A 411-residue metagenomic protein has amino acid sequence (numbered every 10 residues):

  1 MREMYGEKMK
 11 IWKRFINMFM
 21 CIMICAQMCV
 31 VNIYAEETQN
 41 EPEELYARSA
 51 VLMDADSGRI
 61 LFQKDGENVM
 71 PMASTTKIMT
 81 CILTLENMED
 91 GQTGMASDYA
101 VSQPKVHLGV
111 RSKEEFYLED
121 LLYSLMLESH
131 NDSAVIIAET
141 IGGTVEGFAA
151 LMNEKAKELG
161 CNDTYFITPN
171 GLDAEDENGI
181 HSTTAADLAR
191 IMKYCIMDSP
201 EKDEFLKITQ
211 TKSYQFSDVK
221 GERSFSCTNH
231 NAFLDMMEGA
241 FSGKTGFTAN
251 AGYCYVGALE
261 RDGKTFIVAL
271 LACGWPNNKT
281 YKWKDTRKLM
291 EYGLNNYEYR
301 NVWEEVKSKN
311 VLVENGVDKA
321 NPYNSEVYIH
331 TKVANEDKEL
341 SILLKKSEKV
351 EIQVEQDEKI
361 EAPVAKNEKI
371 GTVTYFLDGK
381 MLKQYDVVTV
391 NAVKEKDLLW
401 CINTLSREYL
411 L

Functional and structural regions predicted by a protein language model:
M1-I11: N-terminal secretory signal peptides that target proteins for export/translocation
G6, V30-D203: Active-site-adjacent loops and short helices of periplasmic peptidoglycan-processing enzymes
I11-Y34: Sec-dependent N-terminal signal peptides of Gram-positive bacterial secreted proteins and lipoproteins
M20, E67-N68, Y123, V387-K394: A short, sequence-level motif marking secondary-structure junctions
Q27, T84-N87, I141, E146 (+5 more regions): Short, intrinsically disordered/low-complexity patches at protein termini and at juxtamembrane boundaries
G179-L411: Domain-terminus/edge residues, biased toward the C-terminal soluble/receptor-binding domains of extracytoplasmic
